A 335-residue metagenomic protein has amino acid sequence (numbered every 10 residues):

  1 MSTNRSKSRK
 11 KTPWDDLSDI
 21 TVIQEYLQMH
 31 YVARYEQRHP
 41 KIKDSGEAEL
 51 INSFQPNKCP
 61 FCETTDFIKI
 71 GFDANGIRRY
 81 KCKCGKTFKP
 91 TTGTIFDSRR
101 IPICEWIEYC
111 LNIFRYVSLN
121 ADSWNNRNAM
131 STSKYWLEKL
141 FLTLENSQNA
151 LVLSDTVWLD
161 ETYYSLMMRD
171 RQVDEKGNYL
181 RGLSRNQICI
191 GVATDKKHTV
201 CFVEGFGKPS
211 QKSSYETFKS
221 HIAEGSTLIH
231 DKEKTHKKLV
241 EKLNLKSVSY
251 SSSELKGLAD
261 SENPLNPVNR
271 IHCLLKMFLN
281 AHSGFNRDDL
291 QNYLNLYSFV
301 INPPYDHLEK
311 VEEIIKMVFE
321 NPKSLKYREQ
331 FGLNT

Functional and structural regions predicted by a protein language model:
M1-T335: Residue-level recognition of single "structural anchor" positions that define or cap local secondary structure
